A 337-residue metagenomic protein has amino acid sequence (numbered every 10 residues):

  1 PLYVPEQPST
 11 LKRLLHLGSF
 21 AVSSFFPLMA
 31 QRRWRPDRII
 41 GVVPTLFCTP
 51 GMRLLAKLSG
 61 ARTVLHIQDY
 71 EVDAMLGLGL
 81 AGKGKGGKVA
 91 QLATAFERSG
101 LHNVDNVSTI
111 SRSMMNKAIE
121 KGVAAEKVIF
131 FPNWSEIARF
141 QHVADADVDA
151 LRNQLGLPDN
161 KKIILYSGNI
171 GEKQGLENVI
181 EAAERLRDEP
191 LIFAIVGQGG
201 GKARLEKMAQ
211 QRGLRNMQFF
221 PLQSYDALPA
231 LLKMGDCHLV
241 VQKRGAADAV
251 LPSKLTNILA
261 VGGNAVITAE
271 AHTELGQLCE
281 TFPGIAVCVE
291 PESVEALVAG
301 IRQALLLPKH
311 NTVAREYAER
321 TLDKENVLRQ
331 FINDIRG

Functional and structural regions predicted by a protein language model:
P5-K12, W34, S59-T94, A138: Acceptor-binding helix/loop patch of EC 2.4 sugar-transfer enzymes, predominantly nucleotide-sugar-dependent
M29, R35, F47-P50, L54-S59 (+1 more regions): Membrane-proximal helix-turn-helix segments that form the acceptor-binding/catalytic region of lipid-linked
S113, W134: Carbohydrate-associated surface elements
Q141-L157, T312: A short helix/loop element that forms part of the nucleotide-sugar donor recognition site in Leloir-type
P158-Q174, I180-A183: Conserved donor-binding/catalytic core segment of Leloir-type glycosyltransferases
Q174, P221-L259, A265-E280: Nucleotide-sugar-dependent
P190-G197, K202-P229: Nucleotide-activated donor-binding/catalytic signature segment of Leloir-type glycosyltransferases, i.e., the conserved
P291-E292, A296, L305-I335: A charged, aromatic-enriched C-terminal amphipathic alpha-helix characteristic of glycosyltransferases across folds
